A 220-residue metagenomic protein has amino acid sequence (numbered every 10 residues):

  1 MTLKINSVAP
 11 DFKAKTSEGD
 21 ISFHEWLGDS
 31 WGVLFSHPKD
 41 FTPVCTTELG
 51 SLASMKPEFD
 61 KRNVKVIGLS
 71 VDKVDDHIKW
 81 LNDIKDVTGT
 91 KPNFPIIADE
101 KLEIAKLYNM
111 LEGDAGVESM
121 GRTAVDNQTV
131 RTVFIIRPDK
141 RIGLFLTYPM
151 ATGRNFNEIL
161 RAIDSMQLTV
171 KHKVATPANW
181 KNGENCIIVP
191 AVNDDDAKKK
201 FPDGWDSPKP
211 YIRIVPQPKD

Functional and structural regions predicted by a protein language model:
M1-D220: Chalcogenol-based redox active-site neighborhoods
